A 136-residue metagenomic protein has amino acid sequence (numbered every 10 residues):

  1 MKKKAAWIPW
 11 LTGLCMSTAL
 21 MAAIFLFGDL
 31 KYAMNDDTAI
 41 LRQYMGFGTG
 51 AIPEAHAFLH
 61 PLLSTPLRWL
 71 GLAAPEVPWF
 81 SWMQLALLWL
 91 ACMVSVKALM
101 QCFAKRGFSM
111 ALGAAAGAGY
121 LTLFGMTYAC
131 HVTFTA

Functional and structural regions predicted by a protein language model:
M1-C15, G107-F108: N-terminal membrane topogenic signal
P9-H56, R68-L72: Extracytoplasmic loop-helix module adjacent to an early transmembrane segment
M45, V94, T135-A136: Specific aromatic-rich, kink-prone transmembrane helix
P53-P78, W82-A86: Short hydrophobic/aromatic helix or loop-helix immediately within or flanking a transmembrane segment in polytopic
S64-R68, M93-V94, A114-T122: Hydrophobic, membrane-inserted alpha-helices
A86-R106: Transmembrane-helix motifs of polytopic, lipid-linked glycan transferases
L99-L121: Transmembrane-helix signature of polytopic, membrane-embedded enzymes that assemble or transfer cell-envelope glycans
A114-A136: Aromatic- and kink-enriched transmembrane "portal" helix at the membrane-lumen/periplasm boundary that abuts
